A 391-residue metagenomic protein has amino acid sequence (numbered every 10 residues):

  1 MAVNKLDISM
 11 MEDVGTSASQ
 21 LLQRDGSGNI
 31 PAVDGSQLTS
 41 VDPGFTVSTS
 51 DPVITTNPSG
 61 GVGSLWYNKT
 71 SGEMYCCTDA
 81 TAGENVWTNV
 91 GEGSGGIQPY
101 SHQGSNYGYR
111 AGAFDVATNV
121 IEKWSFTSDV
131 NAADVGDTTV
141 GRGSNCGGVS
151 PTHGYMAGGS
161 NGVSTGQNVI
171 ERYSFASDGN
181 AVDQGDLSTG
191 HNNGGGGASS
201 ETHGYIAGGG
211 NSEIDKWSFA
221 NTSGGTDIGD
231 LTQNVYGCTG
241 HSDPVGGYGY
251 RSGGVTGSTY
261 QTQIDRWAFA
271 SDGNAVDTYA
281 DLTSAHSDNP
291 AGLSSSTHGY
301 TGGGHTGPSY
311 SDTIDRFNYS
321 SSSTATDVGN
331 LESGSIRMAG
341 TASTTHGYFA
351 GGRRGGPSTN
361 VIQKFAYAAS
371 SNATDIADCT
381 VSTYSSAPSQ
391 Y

Functional and structural regions predicted by a protein language model:
V3-I8, A18-S19, D25-L38, D42 (+12 more regions): Surface-exposed or flexible loop/turn and strand-edge residues in extracellular/cell-surface modules
N4-Q20, S40-K69, T88-S94: Extracellular/surface-exposed low-complexity repeats and stalk/linker segments enriched in Gly/Pro and small polar
G26-L38, S64-S94: Short, surface-exposed terminal/edge motifs of secreted or surface/virion proteins that either
T55-N57, G91-Y100, V135-R142, Q184-H191 (+4 more regions): Short loop/turn motifs that recur once per blade in beta-propeller domains
D79, G104-V116, F126, P151-T165 (+10 more regions): Glycine-centered tight turns/hairpins at beta-strand boundaries that repeat across beta-rich repeat domains
A82-V86, S128-D134, S177-D183, N221-D227 (+3 more regions): Beta-strand initiation motifs
P99, N106-Y109, G143-G147, T152-H153 (+7 more regions): Beta-propeller and closely related beta-sheet repeat lectin domains
S105, A117-V120, A132, R142 (+14 more regions): A detector of repeated loop/turn-to-beta-strand junctions in beta-rich toroidal repeat architectures
